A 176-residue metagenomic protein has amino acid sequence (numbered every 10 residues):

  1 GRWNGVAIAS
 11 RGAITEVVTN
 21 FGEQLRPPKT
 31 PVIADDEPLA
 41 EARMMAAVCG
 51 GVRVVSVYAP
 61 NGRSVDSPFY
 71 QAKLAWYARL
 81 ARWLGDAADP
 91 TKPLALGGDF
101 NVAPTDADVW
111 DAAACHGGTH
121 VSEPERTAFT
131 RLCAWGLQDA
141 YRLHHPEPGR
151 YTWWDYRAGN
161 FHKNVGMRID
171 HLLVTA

Functional and structural regions predicted by a protein language model:
G1-S64: Structured beta-strand-rich core segments of catalytic domains in phosphoester-bond hydrolases
R2-V17, P148, N160-A176: Conserved beta strand-loop-helix elements of the APE1-like EEP
N20, L143, T175: Conserved residues at the C-terminal ends of beta-strands
R53-Y70, D111-E125: Active-site-proximal loop/helix segment associated with metal-binding centers of metalloenzymes
Y58, N101, L172: Anionic group-transfer/hydrolysis microenvironments
W76-I169: Metal-dependent phosphoesterases centered on the DNase I-like endonuclease/exonuclease/phosphatase
